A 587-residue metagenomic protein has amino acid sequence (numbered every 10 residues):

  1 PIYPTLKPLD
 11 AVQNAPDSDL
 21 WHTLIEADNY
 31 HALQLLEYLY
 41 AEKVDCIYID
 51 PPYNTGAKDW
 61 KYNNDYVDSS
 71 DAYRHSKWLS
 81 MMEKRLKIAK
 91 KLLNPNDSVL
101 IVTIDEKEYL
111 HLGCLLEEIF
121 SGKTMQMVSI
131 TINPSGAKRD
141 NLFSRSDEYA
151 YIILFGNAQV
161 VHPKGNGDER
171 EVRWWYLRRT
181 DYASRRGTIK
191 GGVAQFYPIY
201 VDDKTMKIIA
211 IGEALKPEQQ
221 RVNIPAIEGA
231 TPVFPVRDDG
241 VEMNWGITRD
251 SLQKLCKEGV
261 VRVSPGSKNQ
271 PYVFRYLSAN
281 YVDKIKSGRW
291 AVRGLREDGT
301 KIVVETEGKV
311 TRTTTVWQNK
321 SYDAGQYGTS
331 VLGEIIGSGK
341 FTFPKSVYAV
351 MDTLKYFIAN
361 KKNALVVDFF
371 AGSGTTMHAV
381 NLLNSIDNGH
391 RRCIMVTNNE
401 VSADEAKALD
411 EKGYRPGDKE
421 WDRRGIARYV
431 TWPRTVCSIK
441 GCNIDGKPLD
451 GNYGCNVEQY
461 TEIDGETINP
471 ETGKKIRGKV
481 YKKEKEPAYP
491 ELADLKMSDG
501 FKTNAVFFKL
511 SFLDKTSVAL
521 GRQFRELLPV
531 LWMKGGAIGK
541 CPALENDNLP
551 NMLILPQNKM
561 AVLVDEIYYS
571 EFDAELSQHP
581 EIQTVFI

Functional and structural regions predicted by a protein language model:
P1, P16, W21-H22, E37-A41 (+6 more regions): Accessory, often C-terminal, charged low-complexity segments
L6, V12-P16, D45, P51-W60 (+1 more regions): Active-site-adjacent "gating/activation" loops or surface patches in catalytic cores
L9-L35, Q326-N363, L382: Glycine-rich adenosyl-nucleotide cofactor-binding module
S18, V67-A72, I335-I336, P416-E420: A short, mixed-charge helix-start or loop-turn motif at secondary-structure junctions
A27, Y38-L39, Y73: Alpha-helical subdomain
H31, Y53, E108, A371 (+1 more regions): Short, glycine/acidic-enriched loop or turn micro-motifs at the edges of active sites
E42-W60, L116, V366-N381, L527: Conserved proline-anchored active-site loop of SAM-dependent methyltransferases that bridges a beta-strand
A57-Y73, D404: Aromatic- and acidic-residue-enriched carbohydrate-binding clefts of CAZyme catalytic domains
